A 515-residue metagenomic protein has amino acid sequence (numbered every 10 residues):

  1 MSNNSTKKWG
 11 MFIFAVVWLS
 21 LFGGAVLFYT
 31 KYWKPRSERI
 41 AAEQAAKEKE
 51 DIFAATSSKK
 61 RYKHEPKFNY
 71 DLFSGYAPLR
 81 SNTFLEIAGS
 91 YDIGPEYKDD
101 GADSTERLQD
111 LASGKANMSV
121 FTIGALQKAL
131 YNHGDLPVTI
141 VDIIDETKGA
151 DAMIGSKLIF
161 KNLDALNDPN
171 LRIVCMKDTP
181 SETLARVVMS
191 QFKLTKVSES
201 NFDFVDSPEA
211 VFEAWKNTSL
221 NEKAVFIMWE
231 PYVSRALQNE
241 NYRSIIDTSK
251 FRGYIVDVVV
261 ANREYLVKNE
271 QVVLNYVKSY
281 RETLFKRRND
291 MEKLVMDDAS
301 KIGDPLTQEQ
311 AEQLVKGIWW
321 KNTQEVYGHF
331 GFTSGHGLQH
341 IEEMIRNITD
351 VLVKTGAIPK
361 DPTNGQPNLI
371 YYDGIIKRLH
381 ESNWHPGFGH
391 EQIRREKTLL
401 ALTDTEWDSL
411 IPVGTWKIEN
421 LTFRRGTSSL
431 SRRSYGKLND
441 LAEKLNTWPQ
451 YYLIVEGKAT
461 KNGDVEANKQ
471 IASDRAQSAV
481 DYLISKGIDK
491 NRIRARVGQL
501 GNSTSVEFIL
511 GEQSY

Functional and structural regions predicted by a protein language model:
M1-W9, V16: N-terminal Lys/Arg-rich, disordered targeting/topogenic segments
I13-L27: Hydrophobic membrane-insertion alpha-helices, especially the h-region of bacterial N-terminal signal peptides
W33-P208, A224-E230, G253: Short, glycine-/small- and polar/acidic-enriched structural segments that line small-molecule recognition paths
S81-T83, A150-N162, I255-V272, F423 (+1 more regions): A bilobed periplasmic-binding-protein/Venus flytrap-type ligand-binding module shared by bacterial periplasmic
A125, V197-T307: Pocket-lining segment of extracytoplasmic ligand-binding domains
N269-D361: Secondary-structure end/capping motifs
I376-Y452, L510-Y515: Periplasmic peptidoglycan-binding/tethering modules of Gram-negative envelope proteins
K458-Y515: Periplasmic OmpA-like peptidoglycan-binding domain that tethers envelope proteins to the cell wall
